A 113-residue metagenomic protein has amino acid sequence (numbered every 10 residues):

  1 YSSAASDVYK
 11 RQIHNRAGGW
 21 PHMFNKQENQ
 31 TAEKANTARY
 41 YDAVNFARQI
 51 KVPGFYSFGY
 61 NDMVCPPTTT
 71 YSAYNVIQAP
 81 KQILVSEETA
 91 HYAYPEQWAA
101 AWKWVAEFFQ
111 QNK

Functional and structural regions predicted by a protein language model:
Y1-A5, Y9: Single conserved hydrophobic/aromatic residue that forms the stacking wall/gate of nucleotide- or nucleobase-binding
A4, I50, I77-A79: Short, structured coil segments at secondary-structure junctions
R16-Q27: Helical cap/lid subdomains and adjacent loops of hydrolase enzymes that gate the active-site channel and determine
Q30-F46: Active-site nucleophile elbow and catalytic-triad environment of alpha/beta-hydrolase enzymes
I50, Y56-F58: Short beta-strand/loop motif that positions the catalytic acidic residue of the alpha/beta-hydrolase fold
V52, P66-N75: Short alpha-helix in the alpha/beta-hydrolase fold that links the catalytic acid
Y60-C65: Acidic catalytic loop of the alpha/beta-hydrolase fold
Y71-K113: C-terminal catalytic histidine-bearing segment of alpha/beta-hydrolase fold enzymes
